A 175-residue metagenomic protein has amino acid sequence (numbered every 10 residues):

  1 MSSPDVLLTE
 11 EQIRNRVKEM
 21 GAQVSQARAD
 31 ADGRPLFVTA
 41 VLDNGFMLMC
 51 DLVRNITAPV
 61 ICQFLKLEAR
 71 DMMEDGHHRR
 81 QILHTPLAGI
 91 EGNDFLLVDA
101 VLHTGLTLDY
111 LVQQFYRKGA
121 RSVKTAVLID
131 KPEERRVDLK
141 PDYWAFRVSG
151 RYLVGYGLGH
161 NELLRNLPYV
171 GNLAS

Functional and structural regions predicted by a protein language model:
M1-S175: PRPP-associated nucleotide enzymes
